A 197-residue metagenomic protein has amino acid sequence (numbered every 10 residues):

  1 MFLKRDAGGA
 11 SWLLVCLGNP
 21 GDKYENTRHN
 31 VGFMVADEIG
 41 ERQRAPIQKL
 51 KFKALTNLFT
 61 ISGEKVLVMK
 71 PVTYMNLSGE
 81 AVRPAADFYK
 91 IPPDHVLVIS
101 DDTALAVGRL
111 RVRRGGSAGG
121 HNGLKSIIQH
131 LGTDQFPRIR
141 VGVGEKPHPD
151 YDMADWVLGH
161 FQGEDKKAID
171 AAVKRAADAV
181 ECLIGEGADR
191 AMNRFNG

Functional and structural regions predicted by a protein language model:
M1-G115, K125-Q129, T133-R140, K146-D152 (+2 more regions): Nucleotide and nucleotide-moiety/phosphate-recognizing core
